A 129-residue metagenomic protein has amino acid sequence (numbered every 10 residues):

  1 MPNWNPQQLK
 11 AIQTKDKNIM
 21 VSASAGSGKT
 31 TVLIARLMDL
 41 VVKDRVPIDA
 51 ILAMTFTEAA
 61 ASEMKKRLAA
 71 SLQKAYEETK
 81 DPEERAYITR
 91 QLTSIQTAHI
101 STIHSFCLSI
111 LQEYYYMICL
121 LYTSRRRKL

Functional and structural regions predicted by a protein language model:
M1-M117: P-loop NTPase Walker
Y122-L129: Conserved small/polar residues in nucleotide/adenosyl-binding loops
